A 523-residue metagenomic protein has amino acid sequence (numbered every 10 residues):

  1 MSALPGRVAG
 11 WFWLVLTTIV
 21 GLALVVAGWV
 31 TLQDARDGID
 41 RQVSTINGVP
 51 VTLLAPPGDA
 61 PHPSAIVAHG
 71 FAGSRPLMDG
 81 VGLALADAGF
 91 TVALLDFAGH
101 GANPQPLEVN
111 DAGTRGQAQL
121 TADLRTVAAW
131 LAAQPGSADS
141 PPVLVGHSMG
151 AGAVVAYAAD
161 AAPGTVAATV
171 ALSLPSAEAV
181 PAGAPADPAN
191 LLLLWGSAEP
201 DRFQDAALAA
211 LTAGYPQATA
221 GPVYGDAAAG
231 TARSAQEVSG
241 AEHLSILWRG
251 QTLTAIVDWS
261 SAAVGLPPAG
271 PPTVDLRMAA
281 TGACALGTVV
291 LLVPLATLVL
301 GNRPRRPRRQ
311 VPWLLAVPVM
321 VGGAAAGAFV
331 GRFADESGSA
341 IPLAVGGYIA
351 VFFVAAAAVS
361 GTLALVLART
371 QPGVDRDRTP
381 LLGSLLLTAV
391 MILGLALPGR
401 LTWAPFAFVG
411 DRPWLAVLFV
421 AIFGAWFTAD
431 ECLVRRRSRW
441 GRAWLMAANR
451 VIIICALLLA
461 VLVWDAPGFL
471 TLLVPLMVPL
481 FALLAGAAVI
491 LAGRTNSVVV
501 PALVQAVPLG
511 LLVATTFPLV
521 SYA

Functional and structural regions predicted by a protein language model:
S2-P5, R303-W313, T370-T379, W440: Membrane-interfacial, low-structure loops and terminal tails that flank and connect transmembrane helices in multi-pass
S2-T45, P50-T52: An N-terminal hydrophobic leader/cap segment in hydrolases
G10-L14, T273, R277-A280, Q310-V317 (+1 more regions): Alpha-helical transmembrane segments and their helix-start/interface "positive-inside/aromatic belt" motifs in integral
F12-I19, A279-V289, A416, A506: Alpha-helical transmembrane segments
L24-V30, V293-P294, A326-G331: Alpha-helical transmembrane segments of multi-pass membrane proteins
Q33-T273: Soluble extramembrane regions of membrane proteins in the secretory/endomembrane system
L266-L315: Cytosolic-side membrane-insertion boundary helix
P318-A523: Alpha-helical transmembrane segments of integral membrane proteins
